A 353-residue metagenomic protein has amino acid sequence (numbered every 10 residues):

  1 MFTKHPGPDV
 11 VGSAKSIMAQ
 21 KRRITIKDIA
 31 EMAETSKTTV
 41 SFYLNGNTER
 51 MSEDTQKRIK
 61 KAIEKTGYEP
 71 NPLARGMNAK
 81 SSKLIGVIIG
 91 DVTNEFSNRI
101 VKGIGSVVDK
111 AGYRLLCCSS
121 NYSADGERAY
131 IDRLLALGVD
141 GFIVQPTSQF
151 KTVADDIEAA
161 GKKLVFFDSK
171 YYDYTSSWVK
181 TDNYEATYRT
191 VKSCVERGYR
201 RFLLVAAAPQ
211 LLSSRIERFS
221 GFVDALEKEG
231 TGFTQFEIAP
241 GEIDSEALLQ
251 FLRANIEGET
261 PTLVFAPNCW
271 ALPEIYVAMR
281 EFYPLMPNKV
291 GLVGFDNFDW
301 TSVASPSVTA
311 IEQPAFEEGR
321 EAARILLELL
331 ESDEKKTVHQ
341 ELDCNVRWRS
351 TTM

Functional and structural regions predicted by a protein language model:
M1-S82: N-terminal helix-turn-helix DNA-binding module of bacterial transcription factors
I17-A19, E53-K57, T66-R133, L137-G141 (+2 more regions): Amphipathic helical "hinge" segments at domain boundaries
R58, F96-K110, A186-S193, S213-G232 (+3 more regions): Short, solvent-exposed amphipathic alpha-helices that sit in or adjacent to ligand/effector-binding or catalytic
V108-S119, L204, V223-S245: Short beta-strand elements in bilobed, periplasmic/extracellular small-molecule ligand-binding domains
G141-R189, P209, E217, W270 (+2 more regions): Flexible loop/hinge segments that line or gate small-molecule binding clefts
V179-L204, S220, D244-R253, L272 (+1 more regions): Hydrophobic alpha-helical segments within soluble ligand-binding/sensing domains
Y188-F233, V338-M353: An alpha-beta-alpha
F233, L252-M353: Flexible loop/turn connectors
